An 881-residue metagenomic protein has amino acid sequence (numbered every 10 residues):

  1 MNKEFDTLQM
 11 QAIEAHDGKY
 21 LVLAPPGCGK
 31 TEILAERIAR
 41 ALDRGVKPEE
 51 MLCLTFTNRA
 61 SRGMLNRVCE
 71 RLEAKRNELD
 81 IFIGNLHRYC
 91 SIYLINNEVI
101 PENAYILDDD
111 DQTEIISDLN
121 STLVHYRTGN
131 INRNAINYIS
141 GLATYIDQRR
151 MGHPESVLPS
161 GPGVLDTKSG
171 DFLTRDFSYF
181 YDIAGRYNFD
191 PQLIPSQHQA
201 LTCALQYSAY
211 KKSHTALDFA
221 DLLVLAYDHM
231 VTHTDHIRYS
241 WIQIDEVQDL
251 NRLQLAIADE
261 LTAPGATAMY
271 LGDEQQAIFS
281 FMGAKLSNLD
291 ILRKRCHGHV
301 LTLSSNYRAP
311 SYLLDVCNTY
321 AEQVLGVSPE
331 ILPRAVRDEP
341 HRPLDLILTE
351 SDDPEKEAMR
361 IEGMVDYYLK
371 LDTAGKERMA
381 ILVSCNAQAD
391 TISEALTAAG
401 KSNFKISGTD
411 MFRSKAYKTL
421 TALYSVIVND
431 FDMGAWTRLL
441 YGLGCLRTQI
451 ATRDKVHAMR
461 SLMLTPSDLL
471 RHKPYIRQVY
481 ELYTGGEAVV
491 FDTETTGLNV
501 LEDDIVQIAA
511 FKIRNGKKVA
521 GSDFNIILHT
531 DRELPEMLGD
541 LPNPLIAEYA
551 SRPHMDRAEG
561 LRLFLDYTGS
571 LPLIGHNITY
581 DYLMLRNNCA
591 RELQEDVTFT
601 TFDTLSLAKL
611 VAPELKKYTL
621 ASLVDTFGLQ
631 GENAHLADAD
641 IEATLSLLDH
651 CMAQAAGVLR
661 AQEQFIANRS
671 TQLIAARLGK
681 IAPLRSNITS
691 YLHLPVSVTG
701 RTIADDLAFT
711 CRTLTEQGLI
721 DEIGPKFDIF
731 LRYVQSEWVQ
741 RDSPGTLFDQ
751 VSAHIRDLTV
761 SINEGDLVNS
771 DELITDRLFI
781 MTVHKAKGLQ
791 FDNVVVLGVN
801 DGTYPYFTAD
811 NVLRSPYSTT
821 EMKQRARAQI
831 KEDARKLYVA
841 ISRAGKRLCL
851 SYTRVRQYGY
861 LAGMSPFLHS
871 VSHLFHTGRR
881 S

Functional and structural regions predicted by a protein language model:
M1-E102, R238, D315-N318, Y838 (+2 more regions): P-loop NTPase Walker
N2-D6, M10-P26, E49, E102-Y105 (+3 more regions): Inter-lobe coupling/hinge region of RecA-like P-loop helicase motors
N2-E14, G18-L23, A60, F82 (+5 more regions): Conserved helicase NTPase motor core
A15, E78, V99-S196, V300 (+2 more regions): ATP-hydrolysis module of ASCE/P-loop NTPase motor domains, specifically the Walker B Asp-Glu catalytic pair
E50-Q148, L158-P159, D290, T600 (+1 more regions): Conserved P-loop NTPase-based nucleic-acid remodeling module centered on helicase motor cores
L255-L346, S522: Conserved RecA-like helicase ATPase core segment that couples NTP binding/hydrolysis to strand translocation
V426-E487, R514, Q662-V855, G859 (+1 more regions): Conserved helicase C-terminal RecA-like lobe
G486-V489, T496-R586, A590-T598, K617 (+2 more regions): Conserved non-catalytic scaffold segment of RNase H-like nuclease domains
